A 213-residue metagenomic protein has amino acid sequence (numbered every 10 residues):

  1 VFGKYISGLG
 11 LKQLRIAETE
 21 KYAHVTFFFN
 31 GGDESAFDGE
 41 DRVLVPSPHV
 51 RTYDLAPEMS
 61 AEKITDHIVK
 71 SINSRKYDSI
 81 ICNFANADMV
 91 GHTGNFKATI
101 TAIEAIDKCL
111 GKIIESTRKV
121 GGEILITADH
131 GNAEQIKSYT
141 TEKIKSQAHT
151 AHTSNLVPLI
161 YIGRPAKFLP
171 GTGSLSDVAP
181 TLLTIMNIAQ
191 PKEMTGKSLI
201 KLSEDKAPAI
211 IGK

Functional and structural regions predicted by a protein language model:
V1-K213: Feature captures the catalytic ectodomains and active-site-proximal regions of enzymes that hydrolyze or transfer
